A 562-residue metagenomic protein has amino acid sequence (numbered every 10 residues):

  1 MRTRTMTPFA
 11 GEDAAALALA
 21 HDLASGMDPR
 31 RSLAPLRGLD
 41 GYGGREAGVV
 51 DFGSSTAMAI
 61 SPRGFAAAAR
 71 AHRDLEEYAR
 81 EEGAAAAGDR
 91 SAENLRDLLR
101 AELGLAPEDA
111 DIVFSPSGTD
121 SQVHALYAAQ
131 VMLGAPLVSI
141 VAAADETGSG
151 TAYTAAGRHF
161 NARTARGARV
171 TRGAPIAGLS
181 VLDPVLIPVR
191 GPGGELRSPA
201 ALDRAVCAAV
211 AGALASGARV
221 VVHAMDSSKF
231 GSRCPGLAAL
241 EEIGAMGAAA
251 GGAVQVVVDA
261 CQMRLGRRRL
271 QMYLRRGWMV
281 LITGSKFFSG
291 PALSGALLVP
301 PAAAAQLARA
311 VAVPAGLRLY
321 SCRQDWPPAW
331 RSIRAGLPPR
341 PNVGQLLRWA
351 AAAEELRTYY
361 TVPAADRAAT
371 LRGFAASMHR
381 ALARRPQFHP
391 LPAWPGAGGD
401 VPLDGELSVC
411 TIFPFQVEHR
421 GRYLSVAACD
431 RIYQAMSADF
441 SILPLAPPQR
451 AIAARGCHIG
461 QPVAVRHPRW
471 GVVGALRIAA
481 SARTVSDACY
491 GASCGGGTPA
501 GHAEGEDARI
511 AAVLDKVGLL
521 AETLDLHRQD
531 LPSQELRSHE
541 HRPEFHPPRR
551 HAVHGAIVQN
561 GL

Functional and structural regions predicted by a protein language model:
M1-G41, A446, R450-P462, L524 (+5 more regions): Intrinsically disordered, low-structural-confidence terminal and linker regions
R2-A87, L476-S481, S486, Y490: N-terminal "arm"/small-domain region of PLP-dependent enzymes with the aminotransferase-like
L19-D22, G26-P29, G64-D120, A128-A135 (+2 more regions): Conserved N-terminal alpha-helix of the aminotransferase class I/II PLP-enzyme fold
A47-A85, D89, E93, L182-A218 (+1 more regions): Low-complexity, highly charged intrinsically disordered N-terminal segments that act as targeting/localization
V113-G336, R340-N342: Conserved PLP-enzyme active-site core in the AAT-like
S285-E406, A508-R509, V517: Active-site C-terminal subdomain of aminotransferase-like
L356-G471: Conserved small-domain helix->loop->beta segment predominantly found in fold-type I
Q461-L562: PLP-dependent enzyme catalytic core of the Aspartate aminotransferase-like
